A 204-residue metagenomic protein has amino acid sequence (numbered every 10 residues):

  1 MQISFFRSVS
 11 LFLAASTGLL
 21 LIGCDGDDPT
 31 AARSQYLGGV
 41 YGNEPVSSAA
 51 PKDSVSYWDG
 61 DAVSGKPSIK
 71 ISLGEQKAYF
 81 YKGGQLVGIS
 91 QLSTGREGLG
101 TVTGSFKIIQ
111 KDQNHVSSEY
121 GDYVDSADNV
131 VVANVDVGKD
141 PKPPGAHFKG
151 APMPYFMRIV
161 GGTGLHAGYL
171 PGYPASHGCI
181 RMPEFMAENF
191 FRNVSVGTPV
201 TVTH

Functional and structural regions predicted by a protein language model:
Q2-H204: N-terminal pre-domains immediately preceding structured catalytic cores
